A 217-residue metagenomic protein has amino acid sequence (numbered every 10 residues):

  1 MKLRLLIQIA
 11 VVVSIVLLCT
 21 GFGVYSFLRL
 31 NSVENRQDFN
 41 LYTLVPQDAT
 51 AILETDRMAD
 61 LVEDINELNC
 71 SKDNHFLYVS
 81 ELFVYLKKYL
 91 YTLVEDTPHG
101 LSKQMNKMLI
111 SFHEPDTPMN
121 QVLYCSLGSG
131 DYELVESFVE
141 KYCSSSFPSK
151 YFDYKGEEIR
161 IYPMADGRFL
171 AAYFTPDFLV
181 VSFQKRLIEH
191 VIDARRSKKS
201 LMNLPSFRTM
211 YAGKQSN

Functional and structural regions predicted by a protein language model:
R4-I161, R195, S206-N217: Structural boundary/hinge residues at secondary-structure and domain interfaces
P163-M164, R168-N217: A conserved glycine-rich beta-strand in the N-terminal activation segment of trypsin-fold
